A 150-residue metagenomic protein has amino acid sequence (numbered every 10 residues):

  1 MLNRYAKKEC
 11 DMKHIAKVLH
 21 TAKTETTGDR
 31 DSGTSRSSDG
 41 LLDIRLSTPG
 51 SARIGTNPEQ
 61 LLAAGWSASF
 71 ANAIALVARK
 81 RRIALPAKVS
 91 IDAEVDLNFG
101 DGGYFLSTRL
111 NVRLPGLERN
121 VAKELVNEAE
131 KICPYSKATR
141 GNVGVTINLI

Functional and structural regions predicted by a protein language model:
L2-A64, A71-I150: Extended beta-strand/beta-hairpin segments
